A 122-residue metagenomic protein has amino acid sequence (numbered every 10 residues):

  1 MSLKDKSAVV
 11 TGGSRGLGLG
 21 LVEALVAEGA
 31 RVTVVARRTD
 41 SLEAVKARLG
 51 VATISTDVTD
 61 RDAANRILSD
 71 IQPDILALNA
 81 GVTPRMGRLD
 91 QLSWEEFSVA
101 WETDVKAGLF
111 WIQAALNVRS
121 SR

Functional and structural regions predicted by a protein language model:
M1-V9: Flexible N-terminal pre-Rossmann segment of NAD(P)-dependent oxidoreductases
S7, S14-G16: Conserved glycine-rich cofactor-binding loop
T11, P73-G81, D104: Rossmann-fold scaffold of SDR-type NAD(P)-dependent oxidoreductases
E28, I71, G87, A114-R122: A short helix-coil junction within the Rossmann-fold of NAD(P)-dependent oxidoreductases
E28-E43: Conserved glycine-rich Rossmann-like NAD(P)H-binding loop of the short-chain dehydrogenase/reductase
I54-R66, W94: The beta1-alpha1 cofactor-binding region of Rossmann-like NAD(H)/NADP(H)-dependent oxidoreductases
I67, A77, W111-A115: Hydrophobic positions on the long internal alpha-helix of Rossmann-like NAD(P)-dependent oxidoreductase domains
D90-I112: Catalytic Tyr-X3-Lys loop
